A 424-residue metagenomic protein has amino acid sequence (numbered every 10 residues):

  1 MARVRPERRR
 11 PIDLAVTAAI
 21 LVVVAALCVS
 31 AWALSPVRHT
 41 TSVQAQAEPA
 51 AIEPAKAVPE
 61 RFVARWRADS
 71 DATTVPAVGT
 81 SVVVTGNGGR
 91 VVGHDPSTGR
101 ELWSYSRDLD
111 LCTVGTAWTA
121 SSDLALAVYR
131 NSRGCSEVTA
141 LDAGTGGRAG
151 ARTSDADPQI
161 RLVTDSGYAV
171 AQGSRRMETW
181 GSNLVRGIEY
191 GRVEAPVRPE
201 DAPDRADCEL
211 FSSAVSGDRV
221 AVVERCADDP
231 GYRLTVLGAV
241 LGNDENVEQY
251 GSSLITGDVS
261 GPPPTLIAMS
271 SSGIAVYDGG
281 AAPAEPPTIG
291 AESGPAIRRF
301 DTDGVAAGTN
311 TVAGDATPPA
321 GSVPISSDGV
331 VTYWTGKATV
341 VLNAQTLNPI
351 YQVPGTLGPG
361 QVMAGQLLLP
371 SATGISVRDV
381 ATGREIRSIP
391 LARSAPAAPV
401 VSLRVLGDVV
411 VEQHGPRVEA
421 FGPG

Functional and structural regions predicted by a protein language model:
A2, R8-V16, A31-S81, G89-R90 (+8 more regions): Aromatic (tryptophan-biased) beta-strands that constitute blades/sheets of beta-rich domains
A15-A33, V84-T85, A221-V222, A275 (+1 more regions): Hydrophobic alpha-helical membrane segments, chiefly transmembrane helices and signal peptide h-regions, characterized
R67-V78, D108-S122, T153-G167, V197-V215 (+5 more regions): Repeated scaffold domains used in trafficking and secretory/extracellular systems, primarily beta-propellers
V84-T85, L126-V128, A171, V222 (+4 more regions): Residue position within the beta-strands of beta-propeller blades
G88-V92, V128-T139, S174-G181, R225-G238 (+4 more regions): Structural motif
T98-R100, S104-Y232: Long, acidic/polar, low-complexity amphipathic helices and coiled-coil-like
E189-N343: Acidic, serine/threonine- and glycine-rich low-complexity intrinsically disordered segments that serve as flexible
E245-N246, T311-T317, G321-P390: Intrinsically disordered, low-complexity segments enriched in Gly and acidic/Ser/Thr residues that form flexible
